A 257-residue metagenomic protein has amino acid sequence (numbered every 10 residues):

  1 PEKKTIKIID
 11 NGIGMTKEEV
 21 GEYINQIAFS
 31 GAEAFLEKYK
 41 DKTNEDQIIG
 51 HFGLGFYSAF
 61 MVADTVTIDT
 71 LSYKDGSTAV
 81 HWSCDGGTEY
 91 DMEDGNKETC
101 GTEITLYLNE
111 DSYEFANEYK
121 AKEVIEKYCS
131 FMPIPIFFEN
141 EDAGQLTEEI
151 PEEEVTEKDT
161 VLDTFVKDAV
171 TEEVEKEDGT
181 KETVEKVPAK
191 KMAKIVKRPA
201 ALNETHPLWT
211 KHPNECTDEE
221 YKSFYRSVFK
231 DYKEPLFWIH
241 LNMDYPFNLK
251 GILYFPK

Functional and structural regions predicted by a protein language model:
P1-A116, E123, S130, T147-E157 (+3 more regions): GHKL (Bergerat-fold) ATPase N-terminal catalytic module, capturing the glycine-rich phosphate-binding loop and acidic
K4-I6, T65-T67, E103, P135-F137 (+2 more regions): Beta-sheet entry/capping signal
F35-K40, Y119, I136-D142, E234-D244: Short coil/turn segments at secondary-structure boundaries
D69, S83, E93, T105-Y107 (+4 more regions): Residues in well-ordered beta-strands of folded domains
M92-G101, F137-E139, K190-T205: Short, compositionally biased low-complexity segments
Y119, D159-K257: GHKL/Histidine-kinase-like ATPase module
C129-P135: Acyl-group handoff/entry surfaces in thioester-processing enzymes
P135-V174: Internal, charge-rich low-complexity segments
